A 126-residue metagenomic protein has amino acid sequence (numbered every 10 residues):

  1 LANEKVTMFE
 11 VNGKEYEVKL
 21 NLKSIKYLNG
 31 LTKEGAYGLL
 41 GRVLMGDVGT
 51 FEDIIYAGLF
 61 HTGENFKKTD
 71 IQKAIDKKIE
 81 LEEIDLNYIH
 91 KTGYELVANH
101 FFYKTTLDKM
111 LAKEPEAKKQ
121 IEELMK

Functional and structural regions predicted by a protein language model:
L1-N12, G30-L44, G49, N65-K126: Charged interaction scaffolds used for protein-protein
K14-Y16: Well-ordered beta-strand scaffold positions
K19-L20: Short linear motifs in exposed loops
D47-G58: Short, well-structured hydrophobic secondary-structure segments
F60-E64: Juxtamembrane helix-break-helix junctions at the cytosolic face of small multi-pass alpha-helical membrane proteins
